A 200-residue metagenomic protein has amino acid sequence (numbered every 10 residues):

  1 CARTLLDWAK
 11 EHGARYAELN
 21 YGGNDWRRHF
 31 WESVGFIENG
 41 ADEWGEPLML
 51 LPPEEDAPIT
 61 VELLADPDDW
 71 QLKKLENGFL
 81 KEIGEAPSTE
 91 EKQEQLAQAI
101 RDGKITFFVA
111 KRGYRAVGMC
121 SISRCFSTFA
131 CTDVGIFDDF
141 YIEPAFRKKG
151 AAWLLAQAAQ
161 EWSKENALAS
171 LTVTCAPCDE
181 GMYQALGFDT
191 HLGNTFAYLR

Functional and structural regions predicted by a protein language model:
R3-Y16, E143, L154-S170: Conserved acyl-CoA
E18-R28, L171-M182, F196-R200: Conserved beta-strand-loop-alpha-helix junction that forms the acyl-donor binding cleft
E32-A41, Q184-N194: Conserved acetyl-CoA-binding loop of GNAT-fold acetyltransferases
G40, I59-K74: A short beta-loop-alpha structural element at the N-terminal edge of CoA-dependent acyl/N-acetyltransferase catalytic
W70, K74-A97: Conserved GNAT-fold acetyl-CoA-binding loop/helix
A97-V109, I136: A short helix-loop-beta-strand connector motif used in the catalytic cores of GNAT acetyltransferases and, in some
V109, R115-R124, I136, Y141: Conserved beta-strand in the GNAT
C125-F137, R147: A conserved beta-turn-beta hairpin within the catalytic core of GNAT-like acetyltransferases that forms part
